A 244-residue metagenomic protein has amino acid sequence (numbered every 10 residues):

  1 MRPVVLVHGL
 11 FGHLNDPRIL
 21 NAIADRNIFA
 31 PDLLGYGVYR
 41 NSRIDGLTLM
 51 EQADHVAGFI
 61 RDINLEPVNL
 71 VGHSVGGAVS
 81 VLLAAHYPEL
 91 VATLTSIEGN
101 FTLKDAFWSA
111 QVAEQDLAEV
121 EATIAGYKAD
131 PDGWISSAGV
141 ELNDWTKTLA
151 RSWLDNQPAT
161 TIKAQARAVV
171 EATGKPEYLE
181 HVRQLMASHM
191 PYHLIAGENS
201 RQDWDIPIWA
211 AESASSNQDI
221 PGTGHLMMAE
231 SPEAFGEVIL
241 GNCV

Functional and structural regions predicted by a protein language model:
M1-N41: Conserved HGGG/HGGXW glycine-rich cap/lid loop of the alpha/beta-hydrolase fold
L6-G9, S74, G197: Glycine-rich His-Gly loop
D16-P17, Y39-D45, D105-W108, D205-I206: Conserved catalytic-core motifs of eukaryotic protein kinase domains, centered on the activation segment
N21-A22, H189-G224, A229: Conserved loop-alpha-helix segment in the C-terminal half of the alpha/beta-hydrolase fold that carries the catalytic
N27-V71, G236-L240: Active-site loop/oxyanion-hole signature of alpha/beta-hydrolase fold enzymes
G72-G76, S80: Gly/Ala-rich beta-loop-alpha elbow adjacent to hydrolase catalytic centers
A85, A92-Y127: Flexible "cap/lid" loop of the alpha/beta hydrolase fold
A106-F107, Q111, A125-M186: Conserved alpha/beta-hydrolase catalytic His-Asp/Glu region
